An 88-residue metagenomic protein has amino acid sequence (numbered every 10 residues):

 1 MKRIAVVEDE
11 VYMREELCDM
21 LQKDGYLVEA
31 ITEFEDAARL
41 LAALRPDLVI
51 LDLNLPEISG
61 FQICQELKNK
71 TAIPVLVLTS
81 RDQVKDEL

Functional and structural regions predicted by a protein language model:
M1-L88: N-terminal/domain-start alpha-helical segments
